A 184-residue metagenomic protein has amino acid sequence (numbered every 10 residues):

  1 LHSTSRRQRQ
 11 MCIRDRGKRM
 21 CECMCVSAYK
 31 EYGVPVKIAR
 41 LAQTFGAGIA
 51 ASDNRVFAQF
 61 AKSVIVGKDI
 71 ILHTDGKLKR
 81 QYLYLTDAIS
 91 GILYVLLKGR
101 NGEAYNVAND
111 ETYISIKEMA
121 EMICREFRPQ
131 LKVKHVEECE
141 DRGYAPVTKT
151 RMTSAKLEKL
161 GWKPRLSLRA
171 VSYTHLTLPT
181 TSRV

Functional and structural regions predicted by a protein language model:
L1-R9, I13, H175-V184: Single conserved hydrophobic/aromatic residue that forms the stacking wall/gate of nucleotide- or nucleobase-binding
R6-Q10, R14, Y29-Y32, I49-A50: Active-site "gating" loop of Rossmann-like NAD(P)-dependent oxidoreductase/epimerase domains
R14-K37: Active-site Tyr-X1-5-Lys
R14-R19, N54-R55, Y82: Short-chain dehydrogenase/reductase
M20, M24, A28, F60 (+2 more regions): Hydrophobic alpha-helix immediately C-terminal to the catalytic Tyr-X-X-X-Lys motif of short-chain
V36-I38, I71-L72: Conserved active-site beta-strand element of glycosyltransferases/polysaccharide synthases
K37-N54: Flexible, glycine-rich beta-alpha linker
V64-L176: C-terminal substrate-binding subdomain of Rossmann-fold SDR/epimerase-dehydratase oxidoreductases
